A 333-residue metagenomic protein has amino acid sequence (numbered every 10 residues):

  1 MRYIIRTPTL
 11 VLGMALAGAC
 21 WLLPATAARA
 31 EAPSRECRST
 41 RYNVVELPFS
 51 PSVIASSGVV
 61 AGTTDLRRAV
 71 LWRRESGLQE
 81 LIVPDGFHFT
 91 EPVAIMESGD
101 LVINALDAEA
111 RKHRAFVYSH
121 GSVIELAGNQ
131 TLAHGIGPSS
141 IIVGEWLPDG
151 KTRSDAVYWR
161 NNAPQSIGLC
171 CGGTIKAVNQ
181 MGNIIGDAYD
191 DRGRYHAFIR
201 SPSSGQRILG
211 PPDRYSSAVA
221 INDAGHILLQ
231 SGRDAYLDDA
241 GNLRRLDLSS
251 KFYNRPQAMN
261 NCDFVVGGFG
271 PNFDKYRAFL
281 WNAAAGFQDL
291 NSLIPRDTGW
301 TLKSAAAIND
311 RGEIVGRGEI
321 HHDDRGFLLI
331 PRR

Functional and structural regions predicted by a protein language model:
R2-M14: Bacterial N-terminal signal peptides that target proteins for export
V11-L23: Bacterial N-terminal signal peptides
A28-R333: Residue-level hotspots at or immediately adjacent to binding/recognition sites across diverse folds
